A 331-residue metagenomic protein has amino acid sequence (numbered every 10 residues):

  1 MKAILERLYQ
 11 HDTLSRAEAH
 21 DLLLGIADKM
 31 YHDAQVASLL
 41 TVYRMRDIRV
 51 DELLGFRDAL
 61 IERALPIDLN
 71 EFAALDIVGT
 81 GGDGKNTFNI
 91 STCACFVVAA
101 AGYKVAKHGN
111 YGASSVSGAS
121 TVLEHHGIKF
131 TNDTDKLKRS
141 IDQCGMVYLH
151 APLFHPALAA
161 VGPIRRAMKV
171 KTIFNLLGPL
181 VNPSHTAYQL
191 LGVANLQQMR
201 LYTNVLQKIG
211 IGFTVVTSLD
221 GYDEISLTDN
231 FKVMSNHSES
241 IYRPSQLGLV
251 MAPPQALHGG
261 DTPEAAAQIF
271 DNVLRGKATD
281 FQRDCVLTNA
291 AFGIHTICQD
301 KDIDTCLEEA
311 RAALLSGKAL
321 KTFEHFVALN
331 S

Functional and structural regions predicted by a protein language model:
M1-T87, A101, V105, A252-L257 (+4 more regions): Acidic, glycine/proline-rich low-complexity segments that act as flexible tails and inter-domain linkers
R7, E62-L65, T87, G102 (+3 more regions): Glycine-rich anion-binding loops and their surrounding alpha/beta cores
A17, A34, T92, S117 (+3 more regions): A generic alpha-helix surface/boundary motif
D21, G55, F96, P163 (+1 more regions): Alpha-helical scaffolding segments of alpha/beta enzyme cores, especially the outer helices of TIM-barrel or partial
S38, C93-V97, C285, N289-F292: Short amphipathic alpha-helical face segments that pack within enzyme cores and frequently flank/anchor catalytic
Y43, G109, G192-N195: Short loop or secondary-structure boundary microenvironments that flank and position key functional residues
E71-I77, C95, A99, P183-Y188: Long, low-complexity, intrinsically disordered polar/charged segments
G79, D83-S140: A generic, well-ordered mixed alpha/beta core segment in the N-terminal half of proteins
